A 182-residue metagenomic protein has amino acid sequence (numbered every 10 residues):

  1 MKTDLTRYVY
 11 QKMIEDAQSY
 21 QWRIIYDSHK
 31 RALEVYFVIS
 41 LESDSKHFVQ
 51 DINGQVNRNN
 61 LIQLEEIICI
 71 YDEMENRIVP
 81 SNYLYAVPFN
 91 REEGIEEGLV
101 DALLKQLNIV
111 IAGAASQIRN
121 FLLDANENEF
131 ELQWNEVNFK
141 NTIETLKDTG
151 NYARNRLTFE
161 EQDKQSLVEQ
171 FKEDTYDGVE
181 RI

Functional and structural regions predicted by a protein language model:
L5, V9-A17, L107, I111-A114 (+1 more regions): Hydrophobic, Leu/Ile/Phe/Ala-enriched alpha-helical segments that form helix-helix packing faces
Y8-L64: N-terminal interaction modules that seed assembly of large macromolecular complexes
Q18-K30, G113-T142, L157: Short glycine-rich, low-complexity/disordered patches
F48-R91: A short, surface-exposed beta-strand/turn
L64-I78, Q117-F121, E169-T175: Short secondary-structure transition/capping segments
M74-W134: Mixed-charge, Lys/Arg-enriched low-complexity segments
A125-I182: Glycine-rich, aromatic-bearing surface loops/beta-hairpins
